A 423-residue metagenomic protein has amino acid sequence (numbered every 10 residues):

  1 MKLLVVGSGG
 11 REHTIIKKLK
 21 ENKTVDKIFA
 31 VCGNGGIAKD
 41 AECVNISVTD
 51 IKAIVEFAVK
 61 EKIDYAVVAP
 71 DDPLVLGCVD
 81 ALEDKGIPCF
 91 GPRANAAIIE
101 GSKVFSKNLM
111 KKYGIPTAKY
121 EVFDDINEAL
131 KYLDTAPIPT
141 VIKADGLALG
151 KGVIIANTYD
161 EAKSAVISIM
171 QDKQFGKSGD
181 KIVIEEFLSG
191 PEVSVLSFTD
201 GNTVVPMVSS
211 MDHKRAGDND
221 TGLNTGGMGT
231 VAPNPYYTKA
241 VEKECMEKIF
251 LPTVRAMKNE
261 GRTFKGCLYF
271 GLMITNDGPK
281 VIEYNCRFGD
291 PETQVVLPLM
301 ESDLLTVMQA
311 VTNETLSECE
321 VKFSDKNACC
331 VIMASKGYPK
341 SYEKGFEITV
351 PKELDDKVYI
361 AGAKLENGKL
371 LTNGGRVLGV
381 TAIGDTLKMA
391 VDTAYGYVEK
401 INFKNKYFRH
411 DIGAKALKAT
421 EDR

Functional and structural regions predicted by a protein language model:
M1-A94: ATP-binding N-terminal substructure of ATP-dependent carboxylate-amine bond-forming enzymes
A38-A41, V55, I98-V104, G217-N219: Short, charged, surface-exposed secondary-structure boundary motifs
C43-T49, E121-D125, A156: Short acidic-hydrophobic, aromatic-tinged amphipathic segments that line or gate anion-handling sites
D50, L365-R423: Generic C-terminus detector
F90-K151: A conserved helix-loop-beta module that forms one wall/lid of the active-site cleft in ATP-utilizing catalytic domains
G152-T293: Internal nucleotide-binding/catalytic subdomain
M246-L268, N285-L354, E366: Active-site "cap" helix and flanking loop/linker of ATP-utilizing ligase/carboxylase catalytic domains
